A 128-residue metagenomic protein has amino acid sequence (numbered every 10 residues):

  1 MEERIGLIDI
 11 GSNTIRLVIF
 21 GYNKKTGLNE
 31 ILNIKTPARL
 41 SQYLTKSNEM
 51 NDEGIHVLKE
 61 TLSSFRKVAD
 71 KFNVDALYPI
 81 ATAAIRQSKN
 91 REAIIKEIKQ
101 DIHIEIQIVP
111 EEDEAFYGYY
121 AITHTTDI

Functional and structural regions predicted by a protein language model:
M1-S12, V18-I128: Nucleotide/phosphate-binding catalytic cleft detector across ATP-hydrolyzing and phosphate-transferring enzymes
